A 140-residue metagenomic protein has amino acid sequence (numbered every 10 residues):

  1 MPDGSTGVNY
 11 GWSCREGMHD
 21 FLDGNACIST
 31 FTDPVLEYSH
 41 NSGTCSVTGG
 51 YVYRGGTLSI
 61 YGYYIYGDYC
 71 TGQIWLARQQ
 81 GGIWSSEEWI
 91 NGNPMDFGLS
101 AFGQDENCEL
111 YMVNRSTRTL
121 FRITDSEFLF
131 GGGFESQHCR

Functional and structural regions predicted by a protein language model:
M1-E88, T119, I123-D125: Beta-propeller domain segments
M1-P2, N91, F130-F134: Generic low-polarity alpha-helical segments
V8, E127-R140: Boundary/junction segments of secreted and surface-exposed precursor proteins
M18-F21, E37, A101, F130-S136: Secretory-pathway extracellular proteins and peptide precursors enriched for disulfide-bonded cysteines
S46, G98, L129-G131: Generic detector of short, well-ordered, non-transmembrane alpha-helical segments enriched in hydrophobic residues
I83-E106: Conserved blade-ending motifs and adjacent loop-strand segments that build the rim/top face of beta-propeller domains
S100-F128: Blade-level signature of beta-propeller repeat domains, shared across WD40, Kelch, NHL, RCC1 and BNR/Asp-box propellers
